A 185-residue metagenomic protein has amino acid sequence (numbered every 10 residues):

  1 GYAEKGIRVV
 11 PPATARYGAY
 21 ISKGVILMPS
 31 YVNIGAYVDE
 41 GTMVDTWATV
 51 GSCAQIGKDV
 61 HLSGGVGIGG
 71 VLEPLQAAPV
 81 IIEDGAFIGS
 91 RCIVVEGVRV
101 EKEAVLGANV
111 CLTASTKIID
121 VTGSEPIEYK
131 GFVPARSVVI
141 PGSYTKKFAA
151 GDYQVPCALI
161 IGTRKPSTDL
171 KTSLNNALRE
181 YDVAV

Functional and structural regions predicted by a protein language model:
G1-I7, R136-S137, P141-V185: Terminal amphipathic alpha-helical/low-complexity segments used for targeting or macromolecular assembly
I7-K147: Structural signal for interior beta-strand "rungs" in well-ordered beta-sheet cores of soluble enzyme domains
